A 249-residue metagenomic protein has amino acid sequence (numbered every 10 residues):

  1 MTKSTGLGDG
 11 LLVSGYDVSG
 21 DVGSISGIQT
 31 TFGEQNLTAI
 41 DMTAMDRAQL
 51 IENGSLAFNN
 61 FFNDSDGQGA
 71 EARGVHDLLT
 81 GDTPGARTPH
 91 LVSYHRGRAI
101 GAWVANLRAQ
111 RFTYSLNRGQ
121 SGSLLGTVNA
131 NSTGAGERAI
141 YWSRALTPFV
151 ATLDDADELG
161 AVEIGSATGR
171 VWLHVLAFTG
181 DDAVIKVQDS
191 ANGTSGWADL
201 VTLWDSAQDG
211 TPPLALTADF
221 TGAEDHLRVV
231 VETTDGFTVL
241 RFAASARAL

Functional and structural regions predicted by a protein language model:
M1-D64, R98-N131, E137-R138, V150-E163: Solvent-exposed edge beta-strands and adjacent loop segments that serve as assembly or binding interfaces
A48-D66, G160-Q188, L227-V229: Beta-rich globular "head" domains
G67-Q110: Short, acidic/charged, Gly/Pro-enriched secondary-structure junctions
S123, T168-L173, D219-F242: Noncatalytic modules at the cell exterior or secretory-pathway interfaces, chiefly beta-strand-rich lectin/adhesion
I140-G169, V175-T179, A183, F237-R241 (+1 more regions): Beta-strand-rich ligand- or partner-binding modules with a strong bias toward extracellular/periplasmic carbohydrate
G160-E163, T211-F220: Exposed aromatic-hydrophobic patches
Q188-G196: Change "in extracellular beta-sheet-rich domains … of secreted and cell-surface proteins" to "in beta-sheet-rich domains
A198-D209: Solvent-exposed serine/threonine-rich low-complexity stretches and specific carbohydrate-binding patches
